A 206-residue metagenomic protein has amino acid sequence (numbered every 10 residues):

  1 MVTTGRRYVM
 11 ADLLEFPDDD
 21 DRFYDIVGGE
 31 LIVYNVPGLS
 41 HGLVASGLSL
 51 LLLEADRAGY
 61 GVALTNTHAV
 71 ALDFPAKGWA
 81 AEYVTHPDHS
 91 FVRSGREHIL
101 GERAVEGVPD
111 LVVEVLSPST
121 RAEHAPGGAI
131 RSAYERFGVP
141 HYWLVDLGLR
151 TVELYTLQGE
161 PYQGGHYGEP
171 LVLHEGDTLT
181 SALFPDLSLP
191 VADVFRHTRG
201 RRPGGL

Functional and structural regions predicted by a protein language model:
M1-L206: Gly/Pro/Ser/Thr-rich low-complexity, intrinsically disordered segments predominantly at protein N-termini
